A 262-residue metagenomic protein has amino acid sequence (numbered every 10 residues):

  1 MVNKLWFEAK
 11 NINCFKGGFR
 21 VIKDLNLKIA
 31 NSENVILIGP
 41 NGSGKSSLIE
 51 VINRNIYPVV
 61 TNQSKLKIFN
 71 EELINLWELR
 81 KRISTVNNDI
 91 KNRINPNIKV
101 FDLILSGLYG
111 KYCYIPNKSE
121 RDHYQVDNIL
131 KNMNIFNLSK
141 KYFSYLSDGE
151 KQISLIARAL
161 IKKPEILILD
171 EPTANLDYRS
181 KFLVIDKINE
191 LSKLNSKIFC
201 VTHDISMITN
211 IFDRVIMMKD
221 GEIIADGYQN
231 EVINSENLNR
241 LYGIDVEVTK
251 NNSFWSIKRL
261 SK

Functional and structural regions predicted by a protein language model:
E120-K140: Conserved ABC ATPase "signature" region
Y142-L146: Conserved ABC ATPase signature
L167-E171: Catalytic Walker B motif of ABC-type/P-loop ATPase nucleotide-binding domains
T202-H203: H-loop/switch region of ABC-family ATPase nucleotide-binding domains
I208-N210: A short, surface-exposed alpha-helical micro-motif characterized by mixed small hydrophobic and charged/polar residues
N239-K262: ABC ATPase nucleotide-binding domains
